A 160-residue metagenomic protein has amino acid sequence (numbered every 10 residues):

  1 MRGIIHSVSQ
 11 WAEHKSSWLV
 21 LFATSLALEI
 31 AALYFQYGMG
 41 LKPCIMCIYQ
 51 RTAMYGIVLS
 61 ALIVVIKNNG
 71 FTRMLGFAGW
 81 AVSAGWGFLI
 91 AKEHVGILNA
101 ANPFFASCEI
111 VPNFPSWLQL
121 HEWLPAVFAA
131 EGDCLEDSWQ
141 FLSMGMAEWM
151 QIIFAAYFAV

Functional and structural regions predicted by a protein language model:
M1-E13: Short, Lys/Arg-rich, polar N-terminal cytosolic tail immediately upstream of the first transmembrane signal-anchor
A12-F22, K67-F88, A159: Interfacial segments of alpha-helical transmembrane regions
A23-K42, A61-V64, L98, A126: Immediate flanking context of iron-sulfur cluster ligation sites
A31-Q36, G85-A101, L120: C-terminal TM-helix exit segments that contain a strictly Trp-centered aromatic cap at the helix terminus
Y37-I45, E93, Q140: Membrane-interface helix caps and helix-loop-helix hairpins in membrane proteins
L41-R51, A106-E109: Non-cytosolic membrane-interface motifs at loop->transmembrane helix junctions
Y55-V64, M150-V160: Hydrophobic cores of alpha-helical transmembrane segments in multi-pass inner/ER membrane proteins, independent
N99-G145: Extracytosolic (periplasmic/ER-lumenal) interhelical loops and adjacent juxtamembrane/interface segments of multi-pass
